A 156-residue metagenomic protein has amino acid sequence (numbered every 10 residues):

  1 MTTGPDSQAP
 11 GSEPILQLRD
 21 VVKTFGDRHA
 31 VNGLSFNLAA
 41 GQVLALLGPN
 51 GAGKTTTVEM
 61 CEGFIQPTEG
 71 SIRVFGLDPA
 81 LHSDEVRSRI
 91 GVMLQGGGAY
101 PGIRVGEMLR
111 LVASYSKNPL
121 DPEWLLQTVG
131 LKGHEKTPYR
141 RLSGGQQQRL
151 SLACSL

Functional and structural regions predicted by a protein language model:
P49-G53: Walker A (P-loop) phosphate-binding loop of ABC-type ATPase nucleotide-binding domains
E62: Helix-to-loop junction immediately C-terminal to a conserved catalytic motif
G70-D78, E85-V86: Conserved ABC transporter NBD signature motif
R89, G96, P101-Y115: Q-loop/switch helix immediately C-terminal to the Walker
R110-S114, L120-H134: Conserved ABC ATPase "signature" region
P138-L142: Conserved ABC ATPase signature
L152: Hydrophobic anchor residue at the start of the ABC signature
